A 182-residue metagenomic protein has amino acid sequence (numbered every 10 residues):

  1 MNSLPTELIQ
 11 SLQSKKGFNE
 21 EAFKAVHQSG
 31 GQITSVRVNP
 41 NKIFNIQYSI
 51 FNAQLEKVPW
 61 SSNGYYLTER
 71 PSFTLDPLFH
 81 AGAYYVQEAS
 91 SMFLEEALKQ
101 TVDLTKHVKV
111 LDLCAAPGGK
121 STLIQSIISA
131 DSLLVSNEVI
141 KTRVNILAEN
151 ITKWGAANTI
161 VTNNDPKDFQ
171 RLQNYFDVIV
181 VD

Functional and structural regions predicted by a protein language model:
M1-D182: S-adenosylmethionine
